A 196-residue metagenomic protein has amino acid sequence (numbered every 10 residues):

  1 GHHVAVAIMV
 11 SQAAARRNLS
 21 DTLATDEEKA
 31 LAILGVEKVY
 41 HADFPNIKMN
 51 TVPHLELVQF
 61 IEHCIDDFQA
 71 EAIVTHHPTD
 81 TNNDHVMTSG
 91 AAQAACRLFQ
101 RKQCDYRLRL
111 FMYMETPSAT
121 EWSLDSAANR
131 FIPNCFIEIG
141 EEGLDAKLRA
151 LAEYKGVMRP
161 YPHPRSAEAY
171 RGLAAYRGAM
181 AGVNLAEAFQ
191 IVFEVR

Functional and structural regions predicted by a protein language model:
G1-N18: ATP-dependent adenylation/pyrophosphate-handling site
H2-A5, I33-V39: Short coil-to-beta-strand
M9, H41-P45: Short glycine-rich catalytic loops that host catalytic nucleophiles or stabilize transition states across multiple
N18-D21, A32, K38, I47 (+1 more regions): Metal-dependent de-N-acetylase/amidase catalytic core
A24-E28: Alpha-helical scaffolding within the catalytic cores of extracellular/periplasmic polymer-degrading hydrolases
